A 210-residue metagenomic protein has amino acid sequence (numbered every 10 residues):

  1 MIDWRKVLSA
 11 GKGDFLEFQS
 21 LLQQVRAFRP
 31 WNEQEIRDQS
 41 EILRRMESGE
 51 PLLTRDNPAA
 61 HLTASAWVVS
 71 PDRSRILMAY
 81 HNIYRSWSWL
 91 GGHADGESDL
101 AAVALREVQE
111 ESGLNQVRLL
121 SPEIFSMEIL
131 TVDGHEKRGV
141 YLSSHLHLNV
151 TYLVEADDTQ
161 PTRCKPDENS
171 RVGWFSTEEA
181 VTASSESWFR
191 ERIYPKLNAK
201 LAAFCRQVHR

Functional and structural regions predicted by a protein language model:
I2-D14, S20-Q24, F28, H145-H147 (+1 more regions): Nudix hydrolase/Nudix homology domain
I2-E35, A101-E123: Short N-terminal secondary-structure initiator segments
K12-Q19, P51-H61, A102-A104, L142-V150: Short charge-dense sequence patches
A27-S65: Acidic, metal-coordinating catalytic segment for phosphate/diphosphate chemistry, firing primarily on the Nudix
E50, A59, Y84, G91 (+2 more regions): Generic secondary-structure boundary/loop-capping signal
L53-W89: N-terminal strand-loop-strand
D95-W188: Unchanged
